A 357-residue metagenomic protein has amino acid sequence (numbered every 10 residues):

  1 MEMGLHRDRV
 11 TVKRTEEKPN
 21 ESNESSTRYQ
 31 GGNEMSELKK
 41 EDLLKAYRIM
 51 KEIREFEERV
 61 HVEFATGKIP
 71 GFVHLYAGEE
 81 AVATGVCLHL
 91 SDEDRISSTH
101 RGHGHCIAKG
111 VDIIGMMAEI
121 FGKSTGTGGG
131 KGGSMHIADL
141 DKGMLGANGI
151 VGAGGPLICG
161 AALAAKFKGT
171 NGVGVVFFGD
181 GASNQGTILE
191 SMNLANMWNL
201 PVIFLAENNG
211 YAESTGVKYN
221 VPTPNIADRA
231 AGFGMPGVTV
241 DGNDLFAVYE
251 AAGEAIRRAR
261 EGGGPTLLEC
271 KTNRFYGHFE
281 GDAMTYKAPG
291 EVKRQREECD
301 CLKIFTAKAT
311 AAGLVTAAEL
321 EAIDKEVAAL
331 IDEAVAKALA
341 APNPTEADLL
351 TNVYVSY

Functional and structural regions predicted by a protein language model:
M1-M3: Methionine residue identity
L5-R7: Compositionally biased, low-complexity intrinsically disordered regions
V10-R14, E21-V82, C270, E280-Y357: Conserved acidic/glycine
E58-V62, K68-W198, Y219-P222, A227 (+1 more regions): Cofactor-binding active-site loop characterized by glycine-rich and histidine/acidic residues
C106-A108, S214, H278, D348: Short acidic, gly/pro-rich beta-turn/loop elements at beta-sheet edges and active-site/ligand-binding grooves
M135-H136, M235, T239, V353-Y354: Generic preference for hydrophobic/aromatic residues in regular secondary structure cores
G143-A340: Glycine-rich ThDP/TPP pyrophosphate-binding loop and its adjacent helix/strand module within ThDP-dependent enzymes
